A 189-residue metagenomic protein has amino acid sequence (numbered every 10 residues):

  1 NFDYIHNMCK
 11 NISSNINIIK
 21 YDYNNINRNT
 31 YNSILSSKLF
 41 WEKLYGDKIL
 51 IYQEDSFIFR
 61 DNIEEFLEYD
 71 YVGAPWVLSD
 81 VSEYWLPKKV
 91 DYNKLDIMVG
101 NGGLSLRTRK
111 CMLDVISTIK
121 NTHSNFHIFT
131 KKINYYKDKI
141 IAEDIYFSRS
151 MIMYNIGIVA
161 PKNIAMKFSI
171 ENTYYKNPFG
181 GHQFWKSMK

Functional and structural regions predicted by a protein language model:
N1-D3, Y23-I26, D55-I58, V77-D80 (+4 more regions): Short, solvent-exposed loop/turn segments at secondary-structure junctions
N1-D47: Active-site-proximal specificity loops/subdomain of glycosyltransferases
I18-K20, Y71, I158: Conserved beta-strand scaffold positions in the cores of enzyme catalytic domains, especially in NTP/NDP-utilizing
K43-Y45, E64-L67, R107: Short, conserved loop/helix-junction motifs that constitute active-site signature segments in enzyme catalytic cores
G46, Y69, Y154-G157: Short, high-confidence coil segments that cap the C-terminus of an alpha-helix and link into the following beta-strand
G46-I58: Short beta-strand-to-loop acidic/aromatic patch adjacent to the donor-nucleotide binding site
S56-Y92: Conserved donor-nucleotide/metal-binding helix-loop-beta segment in metal-dependent transferases, i.e., the alpha-helix
I97-K189: Catalytic core and acceptor-binding pocket of nucleotide-sugar-dependent glycosyltransferases
